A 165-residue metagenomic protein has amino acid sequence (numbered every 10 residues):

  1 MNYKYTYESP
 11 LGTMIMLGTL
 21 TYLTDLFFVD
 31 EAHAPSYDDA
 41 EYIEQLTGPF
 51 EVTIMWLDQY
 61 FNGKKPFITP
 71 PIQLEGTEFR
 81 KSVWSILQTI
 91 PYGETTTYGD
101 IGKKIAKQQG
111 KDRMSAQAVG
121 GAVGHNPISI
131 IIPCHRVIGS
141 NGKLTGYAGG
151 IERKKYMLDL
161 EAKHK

Functional and structural regions predicted by a protein language model:
M1-T24, A32: DNA-contacting interfaces and partner/effector-binding or oligomerization modules in DNA-centric proteins
Y5-T13, M55, K64-K165: Nucleic acid-binding interface residues in structured DNA/RNA-binding domains, emphasizing the DNA-engaging scaffolds
L20-T69: Compact structured core domains
